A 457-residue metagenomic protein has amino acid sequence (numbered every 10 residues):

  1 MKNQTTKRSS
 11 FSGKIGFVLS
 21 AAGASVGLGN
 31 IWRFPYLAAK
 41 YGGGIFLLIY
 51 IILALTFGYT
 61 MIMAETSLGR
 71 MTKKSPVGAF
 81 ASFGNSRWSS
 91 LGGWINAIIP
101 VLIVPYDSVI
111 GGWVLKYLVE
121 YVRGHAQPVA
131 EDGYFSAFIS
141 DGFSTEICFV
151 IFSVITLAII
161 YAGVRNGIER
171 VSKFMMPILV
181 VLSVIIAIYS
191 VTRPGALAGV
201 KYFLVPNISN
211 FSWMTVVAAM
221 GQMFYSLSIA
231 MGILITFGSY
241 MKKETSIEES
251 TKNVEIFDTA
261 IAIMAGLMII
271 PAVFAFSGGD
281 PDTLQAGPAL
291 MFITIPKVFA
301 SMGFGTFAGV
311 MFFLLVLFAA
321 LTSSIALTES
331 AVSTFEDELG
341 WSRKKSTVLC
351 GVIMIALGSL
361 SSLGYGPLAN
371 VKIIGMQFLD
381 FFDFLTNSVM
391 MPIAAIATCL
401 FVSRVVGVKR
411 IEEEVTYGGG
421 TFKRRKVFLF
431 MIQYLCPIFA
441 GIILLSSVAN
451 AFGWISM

Functional and structural regions predicted by a protein language model:
M1-W32, M61-T66, R70-F83, R87-L91 (+2 more regions): Membrane-interface "cap" regions at the ends of multi-pass membrane proteins
K2-K7, F11, E169, K173-L321 (+1 more regions): Membrane-embedded translocation segments of transport machinery
K2-Q4, G111-S140, M241-E244, E249 (+4 more regions): Helix-loop-helix connectors at the membrane interface of multi-pass transporters/channels
T5-R8, Y36-Y41, K74-I95, S108-R165 (+5 more regions): Inter-helical loop and helix-membrane interface segments of multi-pass membrane transporters/permeases
S10-A21, I45-I49, R87-V101, I147-F152 (+6 more regions): Select transmembrane alpha-helical segments in multipass membrane proteins
G13-L53, G238, E249-K252, I256-T259 (+2 more regions): Transmembrane helix-boundary motif of multi-pass solute transporters/channels
A38-A64, S144, M390-A394: Extracellular loop-to-transmembrane helix junctions
L379-L400, R424-M457: A generic transmembrane alpha-helix motif of multi-pass inner-membrane proteins
